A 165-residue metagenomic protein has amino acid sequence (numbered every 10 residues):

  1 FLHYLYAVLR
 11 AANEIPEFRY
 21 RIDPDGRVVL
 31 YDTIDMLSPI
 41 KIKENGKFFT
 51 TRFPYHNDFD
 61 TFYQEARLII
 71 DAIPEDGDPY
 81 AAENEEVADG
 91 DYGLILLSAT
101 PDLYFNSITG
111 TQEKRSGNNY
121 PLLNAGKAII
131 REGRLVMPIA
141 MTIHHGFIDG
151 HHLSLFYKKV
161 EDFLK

Functional and structural regions predicted by a protein language model:
F1, D91-V136: Flexible, Gly/Pro-enriched loop and linker segments at secondary-structure and domain junctions
F1, F59, Y63, D149-L153 (+1 more regions): Short, charged, low-complexity patches
F1-M36: Hydrophobic "lid/gating" helix adjacent to the active-site nucleophile that controls access to an acyl-thioester pocket
V8, Y63-I70, F156-L164: Short amphipathic C-terminal alpha-helix that caps PH/PH-like domains
M36-K41, A125-I129: Short beta-strand elements
I42-F105: Helical lid/core segments from catalytic subdomains that handle acyl or acyl-like groups
A72-A81, N118-N119, L123-N124, A140-I143 (+1 more regions): Plant-skewed but cross-kingdom recognition/interaction modules and surfaces
R131-K165: C-terminal structured interaction module
